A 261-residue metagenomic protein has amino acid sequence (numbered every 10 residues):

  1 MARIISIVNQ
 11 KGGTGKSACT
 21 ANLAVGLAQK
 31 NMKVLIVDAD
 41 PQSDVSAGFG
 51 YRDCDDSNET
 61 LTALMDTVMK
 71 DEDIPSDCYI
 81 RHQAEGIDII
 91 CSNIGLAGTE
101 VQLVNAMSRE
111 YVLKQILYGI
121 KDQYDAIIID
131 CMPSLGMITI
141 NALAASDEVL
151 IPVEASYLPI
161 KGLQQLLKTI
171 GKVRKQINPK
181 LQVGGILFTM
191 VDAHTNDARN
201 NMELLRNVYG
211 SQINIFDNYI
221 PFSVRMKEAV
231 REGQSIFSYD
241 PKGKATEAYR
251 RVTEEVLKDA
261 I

Functional and structural regions predicted by a protein language model:
M1-I261: P-loop NTP-binding core
